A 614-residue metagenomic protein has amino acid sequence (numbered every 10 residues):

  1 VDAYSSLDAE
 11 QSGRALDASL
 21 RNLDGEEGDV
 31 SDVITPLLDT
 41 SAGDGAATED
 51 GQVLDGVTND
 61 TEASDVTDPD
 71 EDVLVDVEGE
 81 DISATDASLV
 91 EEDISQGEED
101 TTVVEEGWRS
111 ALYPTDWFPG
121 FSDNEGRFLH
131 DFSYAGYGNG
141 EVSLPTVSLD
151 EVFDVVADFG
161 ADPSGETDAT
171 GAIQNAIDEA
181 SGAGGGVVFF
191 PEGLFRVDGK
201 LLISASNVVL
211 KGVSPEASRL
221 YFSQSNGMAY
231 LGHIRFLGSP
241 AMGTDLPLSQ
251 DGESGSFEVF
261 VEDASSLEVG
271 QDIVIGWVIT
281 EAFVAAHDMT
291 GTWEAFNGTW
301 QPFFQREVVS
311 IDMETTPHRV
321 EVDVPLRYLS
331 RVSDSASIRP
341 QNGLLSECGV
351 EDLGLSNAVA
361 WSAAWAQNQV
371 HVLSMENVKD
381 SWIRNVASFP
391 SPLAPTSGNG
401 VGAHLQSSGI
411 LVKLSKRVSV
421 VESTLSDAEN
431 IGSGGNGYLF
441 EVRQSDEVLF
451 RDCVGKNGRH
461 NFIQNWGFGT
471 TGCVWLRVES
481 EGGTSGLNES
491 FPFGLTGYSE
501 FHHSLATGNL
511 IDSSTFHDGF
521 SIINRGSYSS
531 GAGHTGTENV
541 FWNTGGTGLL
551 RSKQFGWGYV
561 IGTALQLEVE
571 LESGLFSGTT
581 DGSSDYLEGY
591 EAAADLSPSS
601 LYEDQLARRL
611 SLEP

Functional and structural regions predicted by a protein language model:
V1-V103: Ser/Thr-rich, Pro/Gly/Ala-heavy low-complexity intrinsically disordered linkers and tails of secreted extracellular
S83-A84, S88-P191, R196-W361, W365 (+1 more regions): Extracellular "leader-to-stem" segments immediately downstream of a signal peptide or signal-anchor in secreted/lumenal
D178-S181, A336-S346, L355-S381, L393-A394 (+3 more regions): Right-handed parallel beta-helix
G182, F189, L202-S204, M228 (+20 more regions): Residue-level signal for WD-repeat beta-propeller blades
G185, D198-K200, R219-S223, V359-A364 (+7 more regions): Short glycine/acidic-rich loop motifs that flank beta-strands on beta-rich extracellular proteins
N207, E216, S346-N357, K379-P392 (+6 more regions): Right-handed parallel beta-helix
E479-G483, E489-T496, T507-P614: Catalytic domains of carbohydrate-active enzymes that cleave complex glycans
